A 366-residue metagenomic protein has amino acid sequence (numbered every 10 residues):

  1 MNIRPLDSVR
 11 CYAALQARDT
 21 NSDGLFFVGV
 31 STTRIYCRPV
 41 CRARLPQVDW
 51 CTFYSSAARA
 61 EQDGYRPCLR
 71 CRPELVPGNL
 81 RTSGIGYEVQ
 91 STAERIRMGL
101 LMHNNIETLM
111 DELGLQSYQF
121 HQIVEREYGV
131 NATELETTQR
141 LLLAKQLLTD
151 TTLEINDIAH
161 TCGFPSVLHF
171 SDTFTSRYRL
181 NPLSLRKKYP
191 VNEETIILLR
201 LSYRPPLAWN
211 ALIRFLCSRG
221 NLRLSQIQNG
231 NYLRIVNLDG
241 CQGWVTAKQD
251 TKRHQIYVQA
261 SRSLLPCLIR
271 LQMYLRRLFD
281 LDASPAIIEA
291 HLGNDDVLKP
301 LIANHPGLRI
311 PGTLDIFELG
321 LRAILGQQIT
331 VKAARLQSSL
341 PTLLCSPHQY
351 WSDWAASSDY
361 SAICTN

Functional and structural regions predicted by a protein language model:
M1-N366: HhH-family (HhH-GPD) DNA N-glycosylase catalytic core used in base-excision repair
